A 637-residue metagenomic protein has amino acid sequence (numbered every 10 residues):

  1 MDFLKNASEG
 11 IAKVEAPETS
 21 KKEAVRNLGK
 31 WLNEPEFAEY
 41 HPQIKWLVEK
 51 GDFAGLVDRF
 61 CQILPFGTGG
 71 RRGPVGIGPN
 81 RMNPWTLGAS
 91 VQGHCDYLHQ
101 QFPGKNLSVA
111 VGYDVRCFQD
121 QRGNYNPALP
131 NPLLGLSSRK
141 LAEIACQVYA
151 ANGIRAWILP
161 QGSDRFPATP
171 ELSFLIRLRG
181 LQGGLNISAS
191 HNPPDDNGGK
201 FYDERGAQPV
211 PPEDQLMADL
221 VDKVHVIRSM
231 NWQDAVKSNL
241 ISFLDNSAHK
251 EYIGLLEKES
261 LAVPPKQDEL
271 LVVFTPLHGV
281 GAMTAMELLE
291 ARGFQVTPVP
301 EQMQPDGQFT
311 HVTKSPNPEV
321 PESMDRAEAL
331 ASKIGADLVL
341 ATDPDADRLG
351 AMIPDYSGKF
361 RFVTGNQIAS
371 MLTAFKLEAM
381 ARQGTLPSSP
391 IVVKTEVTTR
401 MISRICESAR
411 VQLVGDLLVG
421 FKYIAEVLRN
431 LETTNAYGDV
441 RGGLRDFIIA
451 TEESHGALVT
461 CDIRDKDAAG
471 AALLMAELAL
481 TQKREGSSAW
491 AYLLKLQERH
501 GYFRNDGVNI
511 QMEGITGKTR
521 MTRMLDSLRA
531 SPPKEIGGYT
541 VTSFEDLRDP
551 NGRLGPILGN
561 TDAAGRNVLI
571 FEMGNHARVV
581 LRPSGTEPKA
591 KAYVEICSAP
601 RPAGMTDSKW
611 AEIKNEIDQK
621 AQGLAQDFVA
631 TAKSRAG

Functional and structural regions predicted by a protein language model:
E15-A145, A235-V272, V280, A636: An N-terminal, well-structured beta->alpha segment
W31-P35, F53-L64, N197-S323, A329-A331: Gly/Ser/Thr-enriched, mixed-charge loops and adjacent short helices that form phosphate/oxyanion-binding elements
R59-N83, A189-N192, P276-L288, P344 (+3 more regions): Conserved phosphate/anionic-ligand binding catalytic regions in large, soluble enzymes, centered on
V115-D196, E290, Q295-G350: N-terminal small/polar loop signature for handling phosphorylated ligands or for N-terminal nucleophile
D120-C146, T169-S173, D195-F201, D222 (+9 more regions): Short acidic, glycine/serine/threonine-rich loops at helix termini
T169-A207, P212-H225, S315-A341, A346 (+5 more regions): Phosphate/diphosphate-binding loops
Q208-P211, K359-L377, A469-L474: Gly/Ser/Thr-rich active-site loops/lids in small-molecule metabolic enzymes that frequently grip phosphoryl groups
S332, A336-L338, T342, K359-R361 (+4 more regions): Phosphate-binding and adjacent anionic-ligand microenvironments
